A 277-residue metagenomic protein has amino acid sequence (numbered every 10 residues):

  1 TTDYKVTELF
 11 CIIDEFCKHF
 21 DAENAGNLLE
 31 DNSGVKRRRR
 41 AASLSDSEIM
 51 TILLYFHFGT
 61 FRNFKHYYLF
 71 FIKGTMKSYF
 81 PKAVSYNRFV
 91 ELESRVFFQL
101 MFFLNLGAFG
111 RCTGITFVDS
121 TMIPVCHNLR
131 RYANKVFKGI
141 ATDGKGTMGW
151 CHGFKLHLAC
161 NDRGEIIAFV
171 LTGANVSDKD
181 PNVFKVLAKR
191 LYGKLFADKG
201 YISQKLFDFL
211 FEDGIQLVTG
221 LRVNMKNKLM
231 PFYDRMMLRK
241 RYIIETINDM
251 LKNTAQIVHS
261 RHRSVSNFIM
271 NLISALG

Functional and structural regions predicted by a protein language model:
T1-G277: Short alpha-helical elements
